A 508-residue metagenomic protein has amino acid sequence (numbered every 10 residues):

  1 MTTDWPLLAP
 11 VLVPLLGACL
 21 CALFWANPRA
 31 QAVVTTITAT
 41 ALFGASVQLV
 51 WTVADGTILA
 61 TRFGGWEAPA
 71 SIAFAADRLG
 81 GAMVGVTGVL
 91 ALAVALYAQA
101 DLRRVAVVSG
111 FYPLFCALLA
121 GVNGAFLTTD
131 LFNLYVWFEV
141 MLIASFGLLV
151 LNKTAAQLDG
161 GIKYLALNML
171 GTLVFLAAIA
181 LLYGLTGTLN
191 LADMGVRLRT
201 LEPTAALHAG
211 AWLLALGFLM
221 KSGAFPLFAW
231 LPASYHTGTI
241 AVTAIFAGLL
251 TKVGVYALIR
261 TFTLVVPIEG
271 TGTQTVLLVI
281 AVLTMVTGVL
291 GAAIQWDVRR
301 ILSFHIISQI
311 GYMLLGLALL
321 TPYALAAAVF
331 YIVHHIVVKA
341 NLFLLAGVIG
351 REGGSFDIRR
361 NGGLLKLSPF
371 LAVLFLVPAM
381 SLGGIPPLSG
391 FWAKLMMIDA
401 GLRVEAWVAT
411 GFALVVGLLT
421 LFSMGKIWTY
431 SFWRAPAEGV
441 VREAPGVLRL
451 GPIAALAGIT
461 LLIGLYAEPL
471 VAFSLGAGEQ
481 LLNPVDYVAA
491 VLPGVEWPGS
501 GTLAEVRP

Functional and structural regions predicted by a protein language model:
M1-L8, C19-P113, A192-V196, G476 (+3 more regions): Transmembrane helix-loop-helix hairpins at membrane boundaries of multipass inner-membrane proteins
W5-G17, A178, G384: The first (N-terminal) embedded transmembrane alpha-helix
R29-A39, D159-M169, S368-L371, L448-A455: Alpha-helical transmembrane segments and their helix-start/interface "positive-inside/aromatic belt" motifs in integral
T36-V50, N168-A177, P378, A455-P469: Hydrophobic alpha-helical membrane-insertion segments
F74-G88, P203-F218, F412-G417, G494-P508: Hydrophobic alpha-helical transmembrane segments
A93-R103, S109, L119-F132, S145-L395 (+2 more regions): Hydrophobic transmembrane alpha-helices and their helix-loop junctions in integral membrane proteins
E139: Short phosphate-coordinating micro-motif centered on Lys-Gly-acidic
I358-R359, L365-F370, M424-P508: Cytoplasmic/organellar membrane-interface segments at the starts of transmembrane helices in multi-pass inner-membrane
